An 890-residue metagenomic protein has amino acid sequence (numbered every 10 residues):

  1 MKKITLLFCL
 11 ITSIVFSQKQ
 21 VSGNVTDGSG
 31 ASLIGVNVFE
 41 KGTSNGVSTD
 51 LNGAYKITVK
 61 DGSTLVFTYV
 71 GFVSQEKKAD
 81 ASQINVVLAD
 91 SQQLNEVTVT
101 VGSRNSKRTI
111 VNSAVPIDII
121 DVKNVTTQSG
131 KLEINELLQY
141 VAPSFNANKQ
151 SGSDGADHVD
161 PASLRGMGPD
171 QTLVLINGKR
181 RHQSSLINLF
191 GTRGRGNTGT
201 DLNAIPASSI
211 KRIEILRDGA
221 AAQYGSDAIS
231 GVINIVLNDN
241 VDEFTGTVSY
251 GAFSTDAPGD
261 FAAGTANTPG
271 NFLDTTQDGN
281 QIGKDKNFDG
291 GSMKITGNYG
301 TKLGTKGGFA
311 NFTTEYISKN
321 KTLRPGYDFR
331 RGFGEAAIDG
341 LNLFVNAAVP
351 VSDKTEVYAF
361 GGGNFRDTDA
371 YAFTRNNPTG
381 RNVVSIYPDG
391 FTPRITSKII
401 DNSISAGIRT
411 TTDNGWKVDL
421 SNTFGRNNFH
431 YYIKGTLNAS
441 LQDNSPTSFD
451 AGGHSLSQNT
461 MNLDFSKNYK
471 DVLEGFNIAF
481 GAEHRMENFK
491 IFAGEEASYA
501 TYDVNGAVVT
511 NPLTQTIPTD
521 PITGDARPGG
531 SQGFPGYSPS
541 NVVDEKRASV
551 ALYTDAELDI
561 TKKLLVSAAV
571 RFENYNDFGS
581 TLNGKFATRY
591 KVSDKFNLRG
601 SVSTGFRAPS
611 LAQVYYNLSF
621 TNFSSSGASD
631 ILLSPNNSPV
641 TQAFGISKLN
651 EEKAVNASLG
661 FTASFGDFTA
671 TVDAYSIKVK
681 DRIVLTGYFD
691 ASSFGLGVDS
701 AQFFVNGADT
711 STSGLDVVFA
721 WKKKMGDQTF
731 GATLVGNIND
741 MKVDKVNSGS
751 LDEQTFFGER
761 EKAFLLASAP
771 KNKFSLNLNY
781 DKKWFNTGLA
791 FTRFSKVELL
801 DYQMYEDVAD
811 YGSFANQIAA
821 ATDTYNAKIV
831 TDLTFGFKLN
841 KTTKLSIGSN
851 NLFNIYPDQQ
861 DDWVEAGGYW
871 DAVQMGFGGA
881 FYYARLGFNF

Functional and structural regions predicted by a protein language model:
T26-A31, V36-K41, T64-F72, S82-T127: Short, acidic, small-residue-rich periplasmic hinge/interaction motif at the N-terminus of Gram-negative outer-membrane
Y55-T58, K179-R217, G264-A266, L273-Q277: Short acidic/polar hinge/loop motifs at secondary-structure boundaries that mediate gating or recognition
K56-T58, N135-S185, G231: Extracytoplasmic beta-strand/coil segments of soluble accessory domains associated with Gram-negative outer-membrane
S82-V87, I134-L137, V141, D160-A162 (+5 more regions): N-terminal periplasmic accessory domains that precede and gate Gram-negative outer-membrane beta-barrel machines
D242-T245, N267-A372, V384, T396-G407 (+2 more regions): Transmembrane beta-barrel wall of Gram-negative outer-membrane proteins
F391-S405, T411-D413, F424, T436-L565 (+2 more regions): Outer-membrane beta-barrel transmembrane domain signature of Gram-negative proteins, especially the mid-to-C-terminal
F480, A674-K680, T686, D690-M804: Gram-negative outer-membrane beta-barrel transporters
V679, R793-G812, G836-F890: C-terminal beta-signal and adjacent terminal beta-strands/loops of Gram-negative outer-membrane beta-barrel proteins
